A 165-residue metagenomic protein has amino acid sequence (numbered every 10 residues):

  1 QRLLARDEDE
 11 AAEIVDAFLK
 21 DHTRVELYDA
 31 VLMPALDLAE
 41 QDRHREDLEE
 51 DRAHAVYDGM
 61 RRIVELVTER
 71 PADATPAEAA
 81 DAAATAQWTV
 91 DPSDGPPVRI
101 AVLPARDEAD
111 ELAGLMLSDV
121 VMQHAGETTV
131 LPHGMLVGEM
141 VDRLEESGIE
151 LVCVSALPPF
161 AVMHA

Functional and structural regions predicted by a protein language model:
R2-A165: Structured cytosolic domains appended to multi-pass membrane proteins
